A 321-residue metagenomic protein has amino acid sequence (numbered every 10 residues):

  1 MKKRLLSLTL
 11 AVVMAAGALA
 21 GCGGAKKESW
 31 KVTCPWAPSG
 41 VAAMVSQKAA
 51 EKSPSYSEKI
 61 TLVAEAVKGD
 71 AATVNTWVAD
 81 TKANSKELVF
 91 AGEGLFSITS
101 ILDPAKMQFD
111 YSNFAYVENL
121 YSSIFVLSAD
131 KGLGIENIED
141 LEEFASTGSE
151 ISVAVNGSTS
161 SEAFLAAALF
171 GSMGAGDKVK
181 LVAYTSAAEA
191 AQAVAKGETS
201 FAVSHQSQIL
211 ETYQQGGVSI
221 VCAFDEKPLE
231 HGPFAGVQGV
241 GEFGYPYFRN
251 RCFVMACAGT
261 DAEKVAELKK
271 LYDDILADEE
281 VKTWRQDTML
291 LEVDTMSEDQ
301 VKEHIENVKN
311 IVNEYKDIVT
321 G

Functional and structural regions predicted by a protein language model:
M1-K31, T320-G321: Short, low-complexity disordered leader/linker segments with a strong preference for bacterial N-terminal type II
K27-V32, A49-T61, T76-K86, I101-E189 (+2 more regions): Hinge/capping helix and adjacent helix->loop/strand transition within the periplasmic-binding protein
C34, V63-A64, E87-A91, S152-V155 (+3 more regions): Structural recognition of the beta-strand scaffold that forms the well-ordered cores of secreted hydrolase catalytic
V45, K68-A71, S85-I98, N119-S122 (+1 more regions): Ligand-binding clamshell of periplasmic/extracellular solute-binding protein-like
E65-N75, L181-Q192, K196, H205-Q208: Short helix-initiation/N-cap motifs at beta->coil->alpha
G92-K106, A163, A167-G174, K196 (+1 more regions): A ligand-binding cleft/hinge motif common to bilobed small-molecule-binding domains
G171-S172, E263-G321: An extracytoplasmic/periplasmic, membrane-proximal ligand-sensing/linker region
Q208-A277, K282, N310: C-terminal lobe and pocket-closing loops of periplasmic/extracytoplasmic Venus-flytrap solute-binding proteins
